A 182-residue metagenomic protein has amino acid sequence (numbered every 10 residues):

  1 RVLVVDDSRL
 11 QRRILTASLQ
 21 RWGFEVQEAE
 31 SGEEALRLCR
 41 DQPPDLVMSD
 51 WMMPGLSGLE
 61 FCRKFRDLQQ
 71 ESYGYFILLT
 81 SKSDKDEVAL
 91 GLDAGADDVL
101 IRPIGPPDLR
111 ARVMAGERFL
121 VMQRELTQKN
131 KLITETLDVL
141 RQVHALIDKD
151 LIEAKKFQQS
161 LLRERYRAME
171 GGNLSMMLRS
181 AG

Functional and structural regions predicted by a protein language model:
D6, D50, T80: Active-site residues of response regulator receiver
L10, E30-E34, S57-F61: Acidic catalytic/metal-coordinating carboxylates
R12, M53-G55, T80, D84 (+1 more regions): The feature encodes the CheY-like receiver
R13-R21: Charged docking surfaces used in two-component/phosphorelay signaling
R37, L59-Q70: Short amphipathic alpha-helix used as the core "switch/output" element in two-component signaling
Q42-M48: Active-site beta3 strand of CheY-like receiver
E60, S72-Y73, S83-D98: Alpha4 helix (beta4-alpha4-beta5 surface) of REC/receiver domains from two-component response regulators
E135-G182: … and, occasionally, acidic/histidine-rich disordered N-termini of signaling adaptors
